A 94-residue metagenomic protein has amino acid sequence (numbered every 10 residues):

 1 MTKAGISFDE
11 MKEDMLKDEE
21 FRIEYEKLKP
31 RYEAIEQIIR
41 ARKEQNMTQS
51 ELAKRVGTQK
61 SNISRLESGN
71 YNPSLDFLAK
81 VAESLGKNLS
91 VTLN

Functional and structural regions predicted by a protein language model:
M1-E36: N-terminal flexible/basic segments that precede or flank functional cores
Q37-E51: Short basic helix-loop element that most often maps to the first helix and adjoining turn of HTH DNA-binding modules
I38, L52-A53, I63-L66: Conserved hydrophobic/aromatic packing and binding residues within compact polymer-binding modules
K43, K54, E83: Alpha-helical residues within the helix-turn-helix
N46, G57, S68-G69, G86: Central "turn" residue of the DNA-binding helix-turn-helix
E67, L93: DNA major-groove recognition helix of helix-turn-helix
D76-V91: DNA major-groove recognition helix of helix-turn-helix/homeodomain DNA-binding modules
